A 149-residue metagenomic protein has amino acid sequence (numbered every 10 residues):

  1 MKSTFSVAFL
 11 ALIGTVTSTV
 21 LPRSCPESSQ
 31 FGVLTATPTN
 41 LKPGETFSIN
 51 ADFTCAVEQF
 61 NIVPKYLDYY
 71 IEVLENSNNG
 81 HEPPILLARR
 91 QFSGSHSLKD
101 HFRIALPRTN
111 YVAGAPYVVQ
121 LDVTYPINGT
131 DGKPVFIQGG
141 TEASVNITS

Functional and structural regions predicted by a protein language model:
M1-C25: Fungal secretory targeting signals
T4, T148-S149: Short, solvent-exposed mixed-charge patches
L21-D52: N-terminal edge beta-strand
E27-V33, N78-Q91: Short beta-strand and strand-turn-strand segments in soluble, beta-rich domains
N40-L41, V57-P64: A short beta-turn/strand-edge loop motif at beta-sheet boundaries
P64-E82: Extended low-complexity, serine/threonine- and proline-enriched intrinsically disordered segments
Y70, H101-N146: Internal, hydrophobic beta-strand segments that form the core of beta-sheet-rich folds
P83-Y111: A beta-strand/beta-hairpin structural motif
